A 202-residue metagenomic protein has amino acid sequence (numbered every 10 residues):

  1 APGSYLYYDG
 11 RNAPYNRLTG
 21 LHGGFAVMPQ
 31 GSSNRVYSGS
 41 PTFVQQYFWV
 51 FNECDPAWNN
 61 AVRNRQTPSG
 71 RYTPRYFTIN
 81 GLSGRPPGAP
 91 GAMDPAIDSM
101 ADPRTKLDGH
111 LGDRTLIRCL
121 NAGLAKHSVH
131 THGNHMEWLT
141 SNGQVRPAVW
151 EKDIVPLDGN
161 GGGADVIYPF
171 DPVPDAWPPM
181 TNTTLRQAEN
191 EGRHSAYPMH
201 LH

Functional and structural regions predicted by a protein language model:
A1-H202: Copper-binding active sites and cupredoxin-like electron-transfer domains, recognizing His/Cys-rich ligand loops
